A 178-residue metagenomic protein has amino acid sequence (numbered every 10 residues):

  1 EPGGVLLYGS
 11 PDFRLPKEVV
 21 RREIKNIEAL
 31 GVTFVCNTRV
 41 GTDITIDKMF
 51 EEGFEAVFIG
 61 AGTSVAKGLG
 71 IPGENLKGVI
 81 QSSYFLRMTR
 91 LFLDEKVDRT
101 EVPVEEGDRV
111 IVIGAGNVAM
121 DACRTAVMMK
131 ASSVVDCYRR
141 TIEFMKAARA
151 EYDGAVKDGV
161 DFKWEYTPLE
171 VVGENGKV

Functional and structural regions predicted by a protein language model:
G3-Y8, N75: Gly-rich Lys/Arg/Thr-decorated short loops/hinges at beta-loop-alpha junctions or inter-strand turns that position
L7, C123, V127-M128: Gly/Ala-rich phosphate-binding loop of Rossmann-like dinucleotide-binding domains, activating on the conserved
G9-R14: Short glycine-enriched, charge-decorated loop/helix-capping segments at active-site entrances that position
P16-G68, Y84, R90-T100, E105-E106 (+1 more regions): A Rossmann-like FAD-binding core segment of flavoenzymes
G70-R87: A short, gly/pro- and small-residue-rich
A115-G116: Glycine-rich Rossmann-fold phosphate-binding loop(s) that bind the pyrophosphate of adenine dinucleotide cofactors
A119: N-terminal Rossmann-fold NAD(P) dinucleotide-binding loop
